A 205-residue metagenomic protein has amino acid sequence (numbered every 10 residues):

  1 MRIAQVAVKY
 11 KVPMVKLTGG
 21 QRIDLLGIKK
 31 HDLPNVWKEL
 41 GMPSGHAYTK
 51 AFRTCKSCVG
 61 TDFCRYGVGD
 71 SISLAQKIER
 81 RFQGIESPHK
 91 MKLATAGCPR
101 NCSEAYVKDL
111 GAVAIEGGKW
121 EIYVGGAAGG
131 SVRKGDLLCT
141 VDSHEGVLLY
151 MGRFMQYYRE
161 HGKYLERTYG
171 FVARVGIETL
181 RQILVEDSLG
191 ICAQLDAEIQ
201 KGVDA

Functional and structural regions predicted by a protein language model:
M1-G117: Small-residue-enriched alpha-helical segments and adjacent helix-cap loops that form tight helix-helix packing
V12-G19, P88-M91, E160-R174, I191-G202: Flexible, glycine/charged-enriched surface loops at secondary-structure junctions
K29, G67-S71, A75, H144-V147 (+3 more regions): Generic structural signal for well-ordered, non-membrane alpha-helical segments in soluble metabolic enzymes
H31-D32, V36, V175-Q200: Terminal amphipathic helices with adjacent charged low-complexity linkers/tails
P34, K38, Q76, R80 (+3 more regions): A broad, structural surface signal
E86-P88, W120-R133, A193-K201: Short, conserved aromatic-histidine micro-motifs
G97, N101, Y106-R167, R174 (+1 more regions): Mobile "lid/hinge" segments at catalytic clefts and subdomain interfaces of large enzymes
